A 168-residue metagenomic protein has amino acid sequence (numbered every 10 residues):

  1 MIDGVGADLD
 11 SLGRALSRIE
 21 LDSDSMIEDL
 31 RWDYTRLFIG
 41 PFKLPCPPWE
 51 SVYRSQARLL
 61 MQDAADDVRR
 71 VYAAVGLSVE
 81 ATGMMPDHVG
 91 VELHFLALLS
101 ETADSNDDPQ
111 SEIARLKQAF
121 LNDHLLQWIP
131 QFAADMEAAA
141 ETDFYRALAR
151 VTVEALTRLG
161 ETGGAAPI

Functional and structural regions predicted by a protein language model:
M1-I168: Charged, alpha-helix-forming regions
